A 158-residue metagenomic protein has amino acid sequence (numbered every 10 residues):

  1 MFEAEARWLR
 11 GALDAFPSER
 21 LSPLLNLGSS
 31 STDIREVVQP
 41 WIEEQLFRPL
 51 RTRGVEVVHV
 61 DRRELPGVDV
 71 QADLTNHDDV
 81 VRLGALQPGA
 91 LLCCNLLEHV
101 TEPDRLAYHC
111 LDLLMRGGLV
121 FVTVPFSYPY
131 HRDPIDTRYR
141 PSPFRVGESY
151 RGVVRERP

Functional and structural regions predicted by a protein language model:
M1-F2, P17, H99, P103 (+1 more regions): Aromatic-acidic/polar surface patches that form glycan- and anion
M1-L21: Class I SAM-dependent methyltransferase Rossmann-like catalytic core, especially the SAM/SAH-binding loop
A12-F16, L46, L50, Y150: Hydrophobic, Leu/Ile/Phe/Ala-enriched alpha-helical segments that form helix-helix packing faces
S22-R132, F144-G147: Conserved SAM-binding loop
P134-P158: Conserved Class I S-adenosyl-L-methionine
